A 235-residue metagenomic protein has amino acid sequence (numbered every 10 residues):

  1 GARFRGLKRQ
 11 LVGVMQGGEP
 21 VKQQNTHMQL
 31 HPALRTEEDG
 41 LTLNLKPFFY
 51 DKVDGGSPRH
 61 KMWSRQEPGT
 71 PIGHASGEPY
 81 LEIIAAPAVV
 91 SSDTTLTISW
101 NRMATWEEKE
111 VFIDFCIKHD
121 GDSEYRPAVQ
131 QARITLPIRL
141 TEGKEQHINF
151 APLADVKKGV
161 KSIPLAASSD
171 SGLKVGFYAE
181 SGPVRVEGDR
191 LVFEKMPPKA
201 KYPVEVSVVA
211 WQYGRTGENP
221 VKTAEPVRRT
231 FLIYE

Functional and structural regions predicted by a protein language model:
G1-E235: Solvent-exposed beta-strand/loop surfaces, strongest in extracytoplasmic domains of secreted and cell-surface proteins
